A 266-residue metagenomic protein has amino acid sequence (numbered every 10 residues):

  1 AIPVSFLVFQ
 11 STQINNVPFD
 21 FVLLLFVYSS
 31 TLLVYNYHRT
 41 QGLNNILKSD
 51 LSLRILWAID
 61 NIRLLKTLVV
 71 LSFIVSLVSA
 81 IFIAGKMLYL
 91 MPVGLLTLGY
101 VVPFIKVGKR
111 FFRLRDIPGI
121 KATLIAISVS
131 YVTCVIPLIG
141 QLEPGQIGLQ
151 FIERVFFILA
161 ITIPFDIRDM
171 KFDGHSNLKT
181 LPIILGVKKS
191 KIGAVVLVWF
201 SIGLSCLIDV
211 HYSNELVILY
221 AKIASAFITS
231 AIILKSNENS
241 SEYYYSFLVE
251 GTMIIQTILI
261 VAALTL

Functional and structural regions predicted by a protein language model:
A1-I2, N45-L68, V102-I127, T180 (+2 more regions): Interhelical loop and helix-boundary elements at the membrane-water interface of polytopic inner-membrane proteins
A1-Q13, L68-F73, I125-V135: The first (N-terminal) embedded transmembrane alpha-helix
S5-F9, V27-R39, F73-I74, L96-V102 (+1 more regions): Central hydrophobic cores of alpha-helical transmembrane segments in multi-pass inner-membrane proteins across all
N16-Y37, P92-L95, E143-P164: Membrane-embedded alpha-helical segments that form the functional core of polytopic membrane enzymes, especially those
F19-V22, T67-K109, V195-E242: Transmembrane helix-loop-helix
V27-S49, I158-L181: Acidic (Asp/Glu-rich) catalytic motifs at the cytosolic membrane interface
A122-M170: Functional transmembrane core segments of multi-pass inner-membrane proteins
I258-L266: Juxtamembrane boundary at the C-terminal end of a transmembrane helix
